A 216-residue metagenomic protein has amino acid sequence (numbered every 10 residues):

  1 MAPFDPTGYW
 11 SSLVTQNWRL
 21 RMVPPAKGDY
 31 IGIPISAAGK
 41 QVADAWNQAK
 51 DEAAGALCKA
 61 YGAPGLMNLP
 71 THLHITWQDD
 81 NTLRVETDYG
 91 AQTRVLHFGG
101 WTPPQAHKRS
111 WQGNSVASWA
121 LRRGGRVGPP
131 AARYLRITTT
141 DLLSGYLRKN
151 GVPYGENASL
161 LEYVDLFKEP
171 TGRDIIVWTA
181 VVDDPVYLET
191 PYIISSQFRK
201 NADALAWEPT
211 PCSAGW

Functional and structural regions predicted by a protein language model:
M1-W216: PEST-like low-complexity, intrinsically disordered acidic/proline/serine-rich tracts that flank trafficking/processing
